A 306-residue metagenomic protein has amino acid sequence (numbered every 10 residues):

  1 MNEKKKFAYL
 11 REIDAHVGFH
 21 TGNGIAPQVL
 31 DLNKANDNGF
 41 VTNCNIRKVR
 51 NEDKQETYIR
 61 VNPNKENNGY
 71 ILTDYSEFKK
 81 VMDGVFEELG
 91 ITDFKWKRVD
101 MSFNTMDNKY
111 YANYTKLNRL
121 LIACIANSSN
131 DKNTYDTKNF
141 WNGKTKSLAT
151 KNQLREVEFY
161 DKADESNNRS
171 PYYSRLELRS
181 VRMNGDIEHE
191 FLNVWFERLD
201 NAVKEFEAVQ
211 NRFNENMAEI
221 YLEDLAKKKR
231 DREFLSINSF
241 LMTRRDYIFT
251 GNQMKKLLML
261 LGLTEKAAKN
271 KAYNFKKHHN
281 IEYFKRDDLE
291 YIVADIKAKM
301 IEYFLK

Functional and structural regions predicted by a protein language model:
M1-D246, M300, L305: Structured, helix-rich domain cores that form ligand/interaction pockets
M82, M254, A272: Generic structural marker for isolated residues within well-ordered, non-membrane alpha-helices of soluble domains
T250: Accessory alpha-helical DNA-binding modules that contact the DNA backbone or grooves
Q253-G262: Short alpha-helical "recognition helix" segments of helix-turn-helix
E265-K277, L289: Helix-turn-helix DNA-binding helix
H279-K306: Short Lys/Arg-enriched helix C-cap and helix-to-coil transition segments that create basic nucleic-acid-contact patches
